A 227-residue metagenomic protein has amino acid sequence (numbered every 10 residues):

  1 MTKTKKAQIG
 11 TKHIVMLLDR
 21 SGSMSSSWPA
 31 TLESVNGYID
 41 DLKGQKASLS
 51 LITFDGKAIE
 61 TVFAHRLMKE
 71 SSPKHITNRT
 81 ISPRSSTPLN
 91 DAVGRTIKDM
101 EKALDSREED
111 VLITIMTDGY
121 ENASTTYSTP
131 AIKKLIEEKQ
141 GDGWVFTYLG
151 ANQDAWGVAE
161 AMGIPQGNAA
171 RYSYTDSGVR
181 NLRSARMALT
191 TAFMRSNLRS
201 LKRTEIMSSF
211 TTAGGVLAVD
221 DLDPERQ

Functional and structural regions predicted by a protein language model:
M1-Q227: Acidic, low-complexity intrinsically disordered regions
